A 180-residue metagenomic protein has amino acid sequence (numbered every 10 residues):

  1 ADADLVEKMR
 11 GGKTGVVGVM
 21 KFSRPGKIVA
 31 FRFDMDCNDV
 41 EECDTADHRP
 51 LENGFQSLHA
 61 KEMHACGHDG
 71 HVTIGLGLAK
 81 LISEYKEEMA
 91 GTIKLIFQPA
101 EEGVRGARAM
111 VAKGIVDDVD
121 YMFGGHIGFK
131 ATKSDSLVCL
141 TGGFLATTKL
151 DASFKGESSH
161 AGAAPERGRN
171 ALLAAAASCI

Functional and structural regions predicted by a protein language model:
A1-H64, T73-G77, L81-M89: Acidic/His- and Gly-rich active-site-bordering loop/insert found across diverse amide/peptide-bond hydrolases
V16, Q56-M63, D69-G70, I82-I180: Histidine/acidic-residue-rich, glycine-tolerant segments that coordinate divalent metal ions
